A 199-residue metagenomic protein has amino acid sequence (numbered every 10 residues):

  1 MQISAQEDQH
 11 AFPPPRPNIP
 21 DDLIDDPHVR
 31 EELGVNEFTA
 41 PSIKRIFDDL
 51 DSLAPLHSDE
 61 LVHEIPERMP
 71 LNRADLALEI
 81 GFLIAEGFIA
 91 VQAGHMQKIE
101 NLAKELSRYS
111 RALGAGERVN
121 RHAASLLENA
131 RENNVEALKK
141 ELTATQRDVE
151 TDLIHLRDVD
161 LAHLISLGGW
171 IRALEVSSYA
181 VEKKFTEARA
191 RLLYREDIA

Functional and structural regions predicted by a protein language model:
M1-Q6: Gram-negative bacterial Sec-dependent N-terminal signal peptides
E7-N129: N-terminal Sec/ER secretory leader and immediately downstream segment of secreted/extracellular precursors
N133-A199: Extended amphipathic alpha-helical interaction segments
